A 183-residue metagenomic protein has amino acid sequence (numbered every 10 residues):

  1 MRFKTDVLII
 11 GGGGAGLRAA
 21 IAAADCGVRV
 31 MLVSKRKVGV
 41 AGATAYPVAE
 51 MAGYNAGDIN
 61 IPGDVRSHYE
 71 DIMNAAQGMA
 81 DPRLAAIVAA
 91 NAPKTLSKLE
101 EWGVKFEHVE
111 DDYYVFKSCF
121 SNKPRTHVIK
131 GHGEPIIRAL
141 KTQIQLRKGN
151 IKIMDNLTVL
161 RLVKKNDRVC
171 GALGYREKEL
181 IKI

Functional and structural regions predicted by a protein language model:
M1, G13, A20-A22, A56 (+1 more regions): A generic short-segment signal for beta-strand/edge and adjacent turn/coil regions
M1-V7, G149-K152: N-terminal charge/polar-biased segments
R2-T5, K178-I183: Core beta-strand elements of the Rossmann-like FAD/NAD(P) dinucleotide-binding domain in flavoenzyme oxidoreductases
D6-L32: N-terminal Rossmann-like FAD-binding beta1-loop-alpha1 element of flavoenzymes
G12-G13, I129, E179-K182: Alpha-helix N-cap/helix-initiation motif
R18, Y175-K178: A generic local structural motif
A24-M31, R147-I151, K178-I181: Secondary-structure transition/capping motifs at alpha-helix termini and the adjoining loop/turn into the next element
K35-C170, G174-R176: Conserved N-terminal/central alpha/beta ligand/cofactor-binding core
